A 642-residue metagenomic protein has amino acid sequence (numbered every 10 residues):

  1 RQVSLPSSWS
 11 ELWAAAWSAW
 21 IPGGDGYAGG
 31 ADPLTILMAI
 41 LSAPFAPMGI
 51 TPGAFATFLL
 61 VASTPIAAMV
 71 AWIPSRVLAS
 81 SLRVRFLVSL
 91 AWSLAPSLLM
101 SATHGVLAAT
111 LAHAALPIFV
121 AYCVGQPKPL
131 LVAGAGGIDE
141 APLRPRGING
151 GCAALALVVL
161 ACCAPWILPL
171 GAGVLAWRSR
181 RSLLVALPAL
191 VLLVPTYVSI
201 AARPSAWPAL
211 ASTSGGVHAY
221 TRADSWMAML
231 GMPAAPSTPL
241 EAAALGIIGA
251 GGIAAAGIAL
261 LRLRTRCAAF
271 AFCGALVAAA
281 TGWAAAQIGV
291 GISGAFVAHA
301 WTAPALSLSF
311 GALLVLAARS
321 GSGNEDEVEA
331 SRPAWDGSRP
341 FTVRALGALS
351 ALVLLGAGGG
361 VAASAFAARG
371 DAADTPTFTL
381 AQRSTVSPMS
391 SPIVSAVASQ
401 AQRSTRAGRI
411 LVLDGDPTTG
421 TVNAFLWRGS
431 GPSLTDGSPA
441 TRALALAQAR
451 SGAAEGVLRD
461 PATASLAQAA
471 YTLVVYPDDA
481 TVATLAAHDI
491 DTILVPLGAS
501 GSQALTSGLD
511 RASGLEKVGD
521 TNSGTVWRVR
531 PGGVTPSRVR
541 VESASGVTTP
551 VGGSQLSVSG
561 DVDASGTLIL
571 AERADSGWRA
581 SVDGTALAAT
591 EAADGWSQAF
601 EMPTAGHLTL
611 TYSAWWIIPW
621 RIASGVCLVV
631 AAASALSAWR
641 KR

Functional and structural regions predicted by a protein language model:
R1-A67, A108, A447, S451: Membrane-interface coil-to-helix junctions
S18-A28, D32-P33, A186-R266, L380 (+3 more regions): Periplasmic/ER-lumenal interhelical loops and adjacent helix-loop junctions in multi-pass membrane proteins
V61-T64, G294-E329: Hydrophobic/aromatic-rich transmembrane helices and adjacent perimembrane loops
T64-I73, V77, R83-R178, S182-Y197 (+1 more regions): Membrane-embedded helix bundles of polyisoprenyl
S182-L183, A256-I288: Membrane-interface helix-loop-helix junctions at transmembrane boundaries of multi-pass membrane enzymes, predominantly
L190, N324-A365: Signature aromatic-anchored transmembrane alpha helix within multi-pass, membrane-resident enzymes that catalyze glycan
A367, D371, Q402-A483, D575 (+1 more regions): Extracytoplasmic/lumenal acceptor-recognition loop(s) of multi-pass membrane glycoenzymes
V534-R642: Active-site-proximal, structured, solvent-exposed surfaces of multi-pass membrane proteins that position macromolecular
